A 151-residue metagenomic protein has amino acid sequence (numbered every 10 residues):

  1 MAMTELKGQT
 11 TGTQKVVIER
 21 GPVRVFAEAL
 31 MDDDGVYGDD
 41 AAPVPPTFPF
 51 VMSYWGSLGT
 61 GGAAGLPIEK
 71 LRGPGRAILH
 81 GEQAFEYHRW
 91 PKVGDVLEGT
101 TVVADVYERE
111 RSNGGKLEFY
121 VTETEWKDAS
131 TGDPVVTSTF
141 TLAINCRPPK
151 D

Functional and structural regions predicted by a protein language model:
M1-A2, E82, Y87-D151: HotDog/MaoC-like acyl-thioester-processing domains
M1-E82, P149-D151: Hot-dog-fold acyl-thioester-processing enzymes
